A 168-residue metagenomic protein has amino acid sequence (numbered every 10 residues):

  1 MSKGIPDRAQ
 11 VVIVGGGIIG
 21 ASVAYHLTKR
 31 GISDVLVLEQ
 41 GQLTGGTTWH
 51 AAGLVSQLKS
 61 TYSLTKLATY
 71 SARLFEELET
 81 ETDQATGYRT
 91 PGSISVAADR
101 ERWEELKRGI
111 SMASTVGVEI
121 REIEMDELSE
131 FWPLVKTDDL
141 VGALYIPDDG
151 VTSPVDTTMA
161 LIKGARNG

Functional and structural regions predicted by a protein language model:
K3-I19, L36: Beta1/beta-strand and adjacent pyrophosphate-binding region of the FAD-binding site in flavoprotein oxidoreductases
K3-P6, K29, Y88: Short, flexible hinge/linker loops that cap or flank conserved catalytic cores
A24, T28, G164-R166: Gly/Ala-rich phosphate-binding loop of Rossmann-like dinucleotide-binding domains, activating on the conserved
T28-T48: Glycine-rich FAD pyrophosphate-binding loop
G53-F131: Dinucleotide-binding Rossmann-like beta1-alpha1 core, especially the glycine-rich loop that anchors the ADP
L144-G168: Helical element adjacent to the flavin cofactor pocket in flavoenzyme catalytic cores
